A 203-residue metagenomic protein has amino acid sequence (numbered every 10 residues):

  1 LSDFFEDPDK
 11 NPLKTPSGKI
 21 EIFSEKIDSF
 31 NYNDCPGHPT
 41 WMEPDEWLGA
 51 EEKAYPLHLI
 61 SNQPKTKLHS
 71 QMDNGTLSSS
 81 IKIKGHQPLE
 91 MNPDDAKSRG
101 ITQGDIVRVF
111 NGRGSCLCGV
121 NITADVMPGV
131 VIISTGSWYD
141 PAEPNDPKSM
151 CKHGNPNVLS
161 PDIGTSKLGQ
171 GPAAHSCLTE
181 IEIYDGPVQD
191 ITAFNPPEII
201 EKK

Functional and structural regions predicted by a protein language model:
L1-T76: Long, low-complexity segments enriched in small/aliphatic residues
S70, T76-E90, D94-K203: Long, contiguous, secondary-structure-rich segments that constitute the structural scaffold of globular domains
